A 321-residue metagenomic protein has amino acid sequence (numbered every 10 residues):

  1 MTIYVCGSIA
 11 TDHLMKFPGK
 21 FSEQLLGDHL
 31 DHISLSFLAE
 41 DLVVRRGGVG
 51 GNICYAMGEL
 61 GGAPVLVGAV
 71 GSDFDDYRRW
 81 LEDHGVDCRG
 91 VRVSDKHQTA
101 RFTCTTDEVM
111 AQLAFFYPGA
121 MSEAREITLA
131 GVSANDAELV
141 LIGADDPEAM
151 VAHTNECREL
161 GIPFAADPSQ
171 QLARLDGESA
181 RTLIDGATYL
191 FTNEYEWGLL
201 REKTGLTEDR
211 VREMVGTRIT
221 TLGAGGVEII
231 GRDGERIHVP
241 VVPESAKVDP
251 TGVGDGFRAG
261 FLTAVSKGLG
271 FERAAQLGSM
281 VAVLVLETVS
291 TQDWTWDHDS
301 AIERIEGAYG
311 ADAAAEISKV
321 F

Functional and structural regions predicted by a protein language model:
M1-V65, D76, D312-F321: Glycine-rich phosphate/adenosyl-contacting loop at the front of the ribokinase-like
G58, R158, S266: Gly/Ala-rich phosphate-binding loop of Rossmann-like dinucleotide-binding domains, activating on the conserved
A63-R89: A glycine-rich beta-to-alpha transition motif near the start of alpha/beta enzyme domains, typified by
R89-S94, F102-A144: Conserved phosphate-binding/catalytic loop of the ribokinase/pfkB sugar-kinase fold
M121-A130, E148-A149, Q171-E178: Active-site glycine-rich loop that binds ribose-phosphate moieties when present
E148-E156, E178-L183, R273: A short acidic, amphipathic alpha-helical/loop segment
R158-P163, S169-P240, A246: Conserved phosphate/ATP/ADP-binding segment of small-molecule kinases
G205-F321: Conserved phosphate-binding/catalytic region of the ribokinase-like
